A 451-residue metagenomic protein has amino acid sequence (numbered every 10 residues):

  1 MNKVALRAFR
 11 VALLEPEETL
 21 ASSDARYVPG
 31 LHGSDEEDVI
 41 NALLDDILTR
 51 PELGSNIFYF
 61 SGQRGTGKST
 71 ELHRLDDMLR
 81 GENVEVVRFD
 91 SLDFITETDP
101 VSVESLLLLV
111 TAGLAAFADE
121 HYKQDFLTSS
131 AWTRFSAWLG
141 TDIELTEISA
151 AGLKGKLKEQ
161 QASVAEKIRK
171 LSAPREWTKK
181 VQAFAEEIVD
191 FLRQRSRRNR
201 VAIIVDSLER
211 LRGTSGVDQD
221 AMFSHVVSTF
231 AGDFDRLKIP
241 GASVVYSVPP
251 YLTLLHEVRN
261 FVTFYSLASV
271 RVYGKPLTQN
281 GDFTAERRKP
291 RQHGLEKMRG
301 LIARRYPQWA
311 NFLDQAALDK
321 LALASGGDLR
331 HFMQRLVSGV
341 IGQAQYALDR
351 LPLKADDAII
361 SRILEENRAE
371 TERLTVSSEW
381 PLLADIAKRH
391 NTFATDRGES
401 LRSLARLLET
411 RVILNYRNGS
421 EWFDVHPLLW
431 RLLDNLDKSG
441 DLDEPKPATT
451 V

Functional and structural regions predicted by a protein language model:
M1-T66, T70-L79, N83, T449-V451: Walker A/P-loop-proximal flanking segment of P-loop NTPase domains
N56-V201: P-loop NTPase nucleotide-binding core
F60-Q63, G67, L192, D233-P240 (+3 more regions): Conserved catalytic-core segments centered on acid/base and nucleophilic motifs
E71-H73, T98-V101, R212-D218, L254-N260 (+1 more regions): A short acidic (Asp/Glu
D76, L336, L404-A405: Short, hydrophobic-biased segments on the C-terminal half of alpha helices that form "recognition helices"
A183, E187-D314: The catalytic "switch" region of P-loop NTPases
F312-A369: Amphipathic alpha-helical "lid/sensor" segments that cap RecA-like P-loop NTPase cores
R350-V451: C-terminal leucine-rich, beta-strand-based interaction scaffolds used for sensing/assembly
